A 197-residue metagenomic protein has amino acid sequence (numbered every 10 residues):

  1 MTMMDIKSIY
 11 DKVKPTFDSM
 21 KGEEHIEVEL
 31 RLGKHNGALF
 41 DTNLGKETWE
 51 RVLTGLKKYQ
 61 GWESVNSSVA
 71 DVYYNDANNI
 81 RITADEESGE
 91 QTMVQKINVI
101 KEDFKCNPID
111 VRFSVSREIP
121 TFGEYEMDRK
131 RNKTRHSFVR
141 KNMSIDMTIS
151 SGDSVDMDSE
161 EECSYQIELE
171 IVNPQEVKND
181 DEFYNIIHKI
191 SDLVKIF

Functional and structural regions predicted by a protein language model:
M1-F197: Phosphate-end processing signature that detects enzymes handling 5′-triphosphorylated RNA and polyphosphate
